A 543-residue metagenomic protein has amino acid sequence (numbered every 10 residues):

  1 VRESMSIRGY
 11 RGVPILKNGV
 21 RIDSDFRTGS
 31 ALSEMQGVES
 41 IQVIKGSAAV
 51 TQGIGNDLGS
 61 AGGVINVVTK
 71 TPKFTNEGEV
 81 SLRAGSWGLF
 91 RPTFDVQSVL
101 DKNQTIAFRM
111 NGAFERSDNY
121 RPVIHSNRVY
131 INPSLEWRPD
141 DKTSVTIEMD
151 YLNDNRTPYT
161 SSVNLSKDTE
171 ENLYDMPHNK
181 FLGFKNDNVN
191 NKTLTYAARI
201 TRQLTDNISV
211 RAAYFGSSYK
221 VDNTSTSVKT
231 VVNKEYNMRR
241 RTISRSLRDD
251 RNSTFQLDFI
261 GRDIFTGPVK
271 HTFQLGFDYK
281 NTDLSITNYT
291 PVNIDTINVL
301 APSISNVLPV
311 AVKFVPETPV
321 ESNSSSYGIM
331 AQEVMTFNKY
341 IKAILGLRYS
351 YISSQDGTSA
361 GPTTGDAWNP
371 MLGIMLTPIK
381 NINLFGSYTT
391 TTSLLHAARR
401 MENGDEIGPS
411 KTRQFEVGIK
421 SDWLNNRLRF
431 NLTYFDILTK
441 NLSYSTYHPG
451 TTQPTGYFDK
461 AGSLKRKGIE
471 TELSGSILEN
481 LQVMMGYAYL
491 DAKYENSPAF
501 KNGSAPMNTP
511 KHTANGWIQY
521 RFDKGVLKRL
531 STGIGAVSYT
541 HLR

Functional and structural regions predicted by a protein language model:
S4, V20-S47, V67-V68: Short acidic/polar hinge/loop motifs at secondary-structure boundaries that mediate gating or recognition
S24, G37-V38, A48-I131, P139-T143 (+2 more regions): Outer-membrane beta-barrel translocator/receptor signature
P72-E77, D101-I106, K142, N207 (+6 more regions): Short loop/turn motifs that connect adjacent beta-strands in outer-membrane beta-barrel proteins
E115, N119, S134-Q203, G216-D250 (+4 more regions): Acidic/polar loop-and-plug regions of large Gram-negative outer-membrane beta-barrel proteins
R138-D140, D250-N252, K270-Q274, D278-T282 (+4 more regions): Structural signature of Gram-negative outer-membrane beta-barrels, strongest in the C-terminal barrel of TonB-dependent
Y196-Y219, R239-G357: Face-selective signature of the C-terminal outer-membrane beta-barrel domain
Q203, S209-F215, V221-S225, S410-E470 (+2 more regions): Membrane-embedded beta-barrel scaffold of Gram-negative outer-membrane proteins
K339, D459-Y539: Gram-negative outer-membrane beta-barrel transporters
